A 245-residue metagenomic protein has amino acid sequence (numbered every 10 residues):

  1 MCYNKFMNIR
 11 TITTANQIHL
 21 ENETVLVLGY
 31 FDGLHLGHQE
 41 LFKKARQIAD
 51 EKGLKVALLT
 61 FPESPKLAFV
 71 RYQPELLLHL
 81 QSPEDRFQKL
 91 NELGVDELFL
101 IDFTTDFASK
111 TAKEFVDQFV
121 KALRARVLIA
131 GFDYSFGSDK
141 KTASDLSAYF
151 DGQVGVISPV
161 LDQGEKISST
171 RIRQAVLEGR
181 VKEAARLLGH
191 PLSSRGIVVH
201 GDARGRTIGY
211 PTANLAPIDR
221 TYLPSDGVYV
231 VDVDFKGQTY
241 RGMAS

Functional and structural regions predicted by a protein language model:
Y3-V25: Positively charged, low-complexity intrinsically disordered leader regions
Q17-S82: N-terminal catalytic cores of NTP/NDP-binding nucleotidyl/phosphoryl-transfer enzymes
H35, L90, L128, A184 (+1 more regions): Residue-level signal for inorganic ion chemistry
T60-P62, L93, L98-D106, S158: A conserved beta-strand->alpha-helix junction
L77-R86, A108-F115: Glycine-rich, highly charged phosphate/nucleotide-binding loops
L80-F99: A glycine-rich helix N-cap at a beta->alpha junction
D106-P211, D226: Classical nucleotidyltransferase
G201-S245: Phosphate/ribose-recognition catalytic cores of enzymes acting on nucleotide-derived substrates
